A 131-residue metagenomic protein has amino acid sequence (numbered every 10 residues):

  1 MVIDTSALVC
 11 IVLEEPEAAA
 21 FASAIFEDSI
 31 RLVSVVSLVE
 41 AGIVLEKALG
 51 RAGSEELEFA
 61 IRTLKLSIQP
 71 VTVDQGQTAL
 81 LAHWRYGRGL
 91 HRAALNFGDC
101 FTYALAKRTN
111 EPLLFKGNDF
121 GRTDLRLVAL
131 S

Functional and structural regions predicted by a protein language model:
M1-V33, E46-F59, R122, S131: Short, well-structured N-terminal submotif of metal-dependent ribonuclease cores
L8, S37-L38, Q75, T102 (+1 more regions): Alpha-helix capping/helix-boundary segments
A18, L38, S54, G76-L80: A general structural signal for well-ordered alpha-helical segments in protein cores
A22-S23, F59-R62, H83-G89: Glycine/charged-rich beta-loop-alpha catalytic/anionic-binding loops adjacent to active sites
I30-L32, K65-Q69: Short loop->beta-strand "edge-of-pocket" segments that line small-molecule binding or catalytic clefts across diverse
S67-P112: Active-site neighborhoods of divalent-metal-dependent phosphate/nucleic-acid chemistry enzymes
Y103-S131: Acidic, PIN/NYN-like endoribonuclease modules and their adjacent C-terminal/linker elements
